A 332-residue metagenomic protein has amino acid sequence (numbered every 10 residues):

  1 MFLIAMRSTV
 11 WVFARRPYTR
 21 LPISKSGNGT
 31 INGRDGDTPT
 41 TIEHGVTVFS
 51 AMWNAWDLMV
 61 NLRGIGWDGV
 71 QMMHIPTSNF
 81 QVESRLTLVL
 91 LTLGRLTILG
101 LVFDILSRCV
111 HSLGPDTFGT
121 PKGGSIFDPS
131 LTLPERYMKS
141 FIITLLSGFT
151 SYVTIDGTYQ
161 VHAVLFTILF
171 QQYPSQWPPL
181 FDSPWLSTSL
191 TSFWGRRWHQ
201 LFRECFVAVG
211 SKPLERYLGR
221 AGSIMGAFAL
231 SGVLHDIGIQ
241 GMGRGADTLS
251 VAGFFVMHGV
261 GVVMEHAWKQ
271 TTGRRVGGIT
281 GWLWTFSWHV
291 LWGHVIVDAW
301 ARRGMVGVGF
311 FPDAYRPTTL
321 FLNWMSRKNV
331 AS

Functional and structural regions predicted by a protein language model:
M1, R108-T144, R216-A221, D236-A252 (+2 more regions): Membrane-lumen (extracellular) interface motif
M1-L131, E135, T144-Y159: Intramembrane catalytic core of multi-pass membrane enzymes that act on lipidic substrates
M1-T9, L93-L106, F141, L145-F149 (+6 more regions): Hydrophobic alpha-helical cores of multi-pass transmembrane domains in eukaryotic membrane proteins
T9-R16, I105, C109, L165-L169 (+4 more regions): Structural signature of transmembrane alpha-helix termini at the membrane-water interface
M52-A55, G66, A267, L291 (+1 more regions): Residues in intrinsically disordered, low-complexity segments of regulatory proteins
E83-T92, T144-S151, P184, S192 (+5 more regions): Short, charged/polar micro-motifs that form catalytic or ligand-binding hotspots
G124-M138, I142-L145, F149, Y159-D182 (+1 more regions): Glycine- and small hydrophobic-enriched segments that form the cores of compact globular domains
I155, V164-Q240, R274-S332: Membrane-interfacial catalytic/cofactor-binding modules of polytopic membrane enzymes
